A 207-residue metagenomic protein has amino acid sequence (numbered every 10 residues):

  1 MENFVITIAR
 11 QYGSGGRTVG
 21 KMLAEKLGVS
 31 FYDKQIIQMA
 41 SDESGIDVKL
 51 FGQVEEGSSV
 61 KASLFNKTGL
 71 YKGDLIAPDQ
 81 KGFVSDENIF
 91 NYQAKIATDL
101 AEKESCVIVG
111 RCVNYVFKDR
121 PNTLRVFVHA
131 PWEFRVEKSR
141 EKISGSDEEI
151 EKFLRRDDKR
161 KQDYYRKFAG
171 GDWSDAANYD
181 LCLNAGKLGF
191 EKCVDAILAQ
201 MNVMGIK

Functional and structural regions predicted by a protein language model:
E2-R10, E104: Pre-Walker A (Motif I) flank of P-loop NTPase domains
I8-K21: Glycine-rich phosphate-binding P-loop
S30-S41: Short beta-strand-centered segment that lines the nucleotide-binding/catalytic pocket of NTP-utilizing
S41-S105: ATP-dependent small-molecule kinase phosphotransfer cores that center on conserved nucleotide phosphate-binding segments
S58-L70, S146-E191: Small-molecule kinase domains that catalyze NTP-dependent phosphoryl transfer to phosphate-bearing small molecules
A94, F190-L198: Short, amphipathic alpha-helical "lid/cap" segments that border enzyme active or binding sites
L100, V113-D119: RNA pseudouridine synthases
D119-K142, D147-D157: Conserved phosphate-donor/acceptor-positioning beta-strand/loop module used by diverse small-molecule
